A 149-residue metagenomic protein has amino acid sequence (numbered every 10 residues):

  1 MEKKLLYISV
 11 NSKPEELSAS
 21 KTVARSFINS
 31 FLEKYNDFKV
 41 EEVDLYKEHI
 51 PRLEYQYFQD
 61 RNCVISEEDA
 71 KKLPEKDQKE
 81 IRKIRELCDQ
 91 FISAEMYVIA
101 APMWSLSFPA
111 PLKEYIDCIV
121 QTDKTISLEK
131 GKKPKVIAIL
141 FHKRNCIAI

Functional and structural regions predicted by a protein language model:
M1-A101, L106-A110, E114: N-terminal beta1-alpha1-beta2 submodule of the flavodoxin-like/Rossmannoid cofactor-binding fold
Y97-I99, L112-K135: Conserved nucleotide-sugar donor-interacting segment of glycosyltransferase catalytic cores, predominantly GT-B
L128-I149: Short, glycine-/small-residue-rich phosphate/pyrophosphate-handling segment
